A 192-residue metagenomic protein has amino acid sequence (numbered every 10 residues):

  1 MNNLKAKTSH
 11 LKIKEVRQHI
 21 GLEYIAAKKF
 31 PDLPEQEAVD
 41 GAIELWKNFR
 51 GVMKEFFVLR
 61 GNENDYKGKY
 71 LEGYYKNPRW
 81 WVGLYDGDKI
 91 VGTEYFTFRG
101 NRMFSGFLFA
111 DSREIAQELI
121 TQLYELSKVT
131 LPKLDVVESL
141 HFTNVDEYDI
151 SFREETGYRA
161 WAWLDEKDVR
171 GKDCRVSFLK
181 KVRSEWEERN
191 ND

Functional and structural regions predicted by a protein language model:
M1-D40, E185-D192: Conserved N-terminal entry element of GNAT/NAT acetyltransferase domains
W46, R50-W80: Active-site rim helix/loop that mediates acceptor-substrate recognition in acyltransferases
E72, R79-G92: Conserved beta-hairpin
V82, G92-E94, G106-L108, S177: Conserved GNAT-family N-acetyltransferase fold
T97-S112: Conserved acetyl-CoA binding element of GNAT-fold acetyltransferases
R113-V129: Conserved acetyl-CoA-binding loop-helix of GNAT-fold acetyltransferases
E138-I150, K167: Conserved beta-strand-loop-alpha-helix junction that forms the acyl-donor binding cleft
A162-D192: C-terminal "cap" of GNAT-fold acetyltransferases
